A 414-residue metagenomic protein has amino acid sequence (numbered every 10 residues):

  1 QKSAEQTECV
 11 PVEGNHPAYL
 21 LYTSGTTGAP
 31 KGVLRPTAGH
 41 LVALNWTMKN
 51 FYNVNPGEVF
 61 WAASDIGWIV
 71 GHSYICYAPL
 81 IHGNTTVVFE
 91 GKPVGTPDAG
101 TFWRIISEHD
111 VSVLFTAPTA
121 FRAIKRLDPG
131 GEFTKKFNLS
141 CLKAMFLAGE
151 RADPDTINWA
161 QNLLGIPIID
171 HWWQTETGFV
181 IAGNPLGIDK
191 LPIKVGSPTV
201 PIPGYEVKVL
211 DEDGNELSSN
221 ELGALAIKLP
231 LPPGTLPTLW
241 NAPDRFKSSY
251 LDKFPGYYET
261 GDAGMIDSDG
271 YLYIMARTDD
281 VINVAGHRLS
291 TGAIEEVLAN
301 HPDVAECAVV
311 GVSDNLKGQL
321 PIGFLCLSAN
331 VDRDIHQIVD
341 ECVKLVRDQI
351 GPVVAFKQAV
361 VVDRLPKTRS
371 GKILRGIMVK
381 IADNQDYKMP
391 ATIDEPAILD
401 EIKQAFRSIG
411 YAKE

Functional and structural regions predicted by a protein language model:
Q1-Y22, A29, L44, F51-V59 (+1 more regions): Conserved pre-ATP/AMP-binding loop-to-beta segment of ANL
P17, T23-T26, M48, F60 (+7 more regions): Conserved S/T- and glycine-rich ATP-binding loop of Class I adenylate-forming
G39-V59, I69-V113, R126-F133: Conserved AMP-binding/adenylation subdomain of ANL enzymes
D65, G149, W173, T199 (+2 more regions): Active-site glycine-centered loops adjacent to acidic/histidine catalytic or metal-binding residues that shape
N84, S112-T116, K125-P192, E206: Gly/Ser/Thr-rich phosphate-binding loop
S107, L114, I227, P232 (+6 more regions): AMP-binding/adenylate-forming catalytic core of the ANL superfamily
V200-G204, N215-Y250, L289, D386-Y387: Conserved ATP/PPi-binding loop(s) of AMP-dependent carboxylate-activating enzymes
I381-E414: Acidic/polar alpha-helix N-cap and adjacent early helical turns within long charge-rich amphipathic helices/linkers
